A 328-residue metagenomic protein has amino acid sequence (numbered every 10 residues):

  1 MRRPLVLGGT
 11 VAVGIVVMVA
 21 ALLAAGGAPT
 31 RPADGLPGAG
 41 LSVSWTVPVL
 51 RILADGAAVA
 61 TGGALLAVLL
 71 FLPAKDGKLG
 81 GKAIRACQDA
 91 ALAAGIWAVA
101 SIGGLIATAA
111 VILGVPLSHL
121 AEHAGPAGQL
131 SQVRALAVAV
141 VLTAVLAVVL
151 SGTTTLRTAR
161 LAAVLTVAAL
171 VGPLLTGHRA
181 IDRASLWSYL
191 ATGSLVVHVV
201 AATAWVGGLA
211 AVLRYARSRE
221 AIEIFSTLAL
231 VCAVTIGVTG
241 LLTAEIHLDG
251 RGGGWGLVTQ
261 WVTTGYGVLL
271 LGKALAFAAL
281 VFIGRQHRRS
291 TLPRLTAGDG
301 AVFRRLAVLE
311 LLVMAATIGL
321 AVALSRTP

Functional and structural regions predicted by a protein language model:
M1-P328: Polytopic transmembrane helical bundles with strong interfacial aromatic enrichment
